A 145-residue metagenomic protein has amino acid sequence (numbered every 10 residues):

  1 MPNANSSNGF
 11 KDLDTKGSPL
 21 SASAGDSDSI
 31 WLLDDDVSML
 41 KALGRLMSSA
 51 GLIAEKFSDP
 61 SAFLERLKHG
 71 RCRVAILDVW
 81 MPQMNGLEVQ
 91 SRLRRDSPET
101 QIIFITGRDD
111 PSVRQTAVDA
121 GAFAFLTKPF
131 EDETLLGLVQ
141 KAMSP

Functional and structural regions predicted by a protein language model:
M1-W31, V37-G44, E133-P145: Non-catalytic signal-transmission and effector/linker regions of two-component phosphorelay proteins
K56-V74: Acidic, metal-coordinating helix/loop segments flanking the phosphotransfer/catalytic sites of two-component signaling
S58-D59, N85-V89: Acidic catalytic/metal-coordinating carboxylates
M81: Receiver (REC) domain active-site loop signature in two-component systems and cognate sites in sensor histidine kinases
K128: A Lys-centered signature of the CheY-like receiver
